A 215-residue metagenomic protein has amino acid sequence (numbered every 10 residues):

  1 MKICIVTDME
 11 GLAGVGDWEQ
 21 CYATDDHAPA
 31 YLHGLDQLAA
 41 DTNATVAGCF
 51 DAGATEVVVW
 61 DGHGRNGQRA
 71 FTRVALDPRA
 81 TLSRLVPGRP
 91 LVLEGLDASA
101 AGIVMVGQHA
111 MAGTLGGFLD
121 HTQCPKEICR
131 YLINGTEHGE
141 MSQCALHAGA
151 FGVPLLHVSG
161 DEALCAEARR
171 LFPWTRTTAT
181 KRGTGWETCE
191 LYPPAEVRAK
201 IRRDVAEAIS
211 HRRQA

Functional and structural regions predicted by a protein language model:
M1-A23, G34-L38: N-terminal glycine-rich anion-binding loops that anchor highly charged ligand groups
V6-T7, W60-D61, I103-G107, V158-S159: Short beta-strand segments
D17-H33, H121-L132: A solvent-exposed, charged loop/short amphipathic helix patch at secondary-structure junctions
P29-W60, N66, D204-S210: Alpha/propeptide regions of enzymes that mature by internal proteolysis
G64, Q68-R79: Glycine-rich loop at the start of a catalytic domain that most often binds anionic cofactors/ligands
L76-L96: A glycine-rich helix N-cap at a beta->alpha junction
P87-G88, P125-F151, S159-A163: Active-site glycine-rich loop that binds ribose-phosphate moieties when present
H147-I209: Active-site rim beta-loop-alpha module in soluble metabolic enzymes
